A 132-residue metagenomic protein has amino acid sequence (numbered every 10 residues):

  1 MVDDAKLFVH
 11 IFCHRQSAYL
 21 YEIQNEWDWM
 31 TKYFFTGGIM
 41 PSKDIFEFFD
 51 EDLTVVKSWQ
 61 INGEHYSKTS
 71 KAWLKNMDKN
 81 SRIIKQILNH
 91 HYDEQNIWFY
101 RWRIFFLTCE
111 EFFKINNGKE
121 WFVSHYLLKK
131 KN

Functional and structural regions predicted by a protein language model:
M1-V2, D50: Short conserved AdoMet
V2-D3, F122: Short, well-ordered loop/turn elements at secondary-structure boundaries
D3-C13: Conserved beta-strand signature within the Rossmann-like core of class I S-adenosyl-L-methionine
C13-V123, K129-N132: Substrate-binding/catalytic lobe of Class I Rossmann-like enzymes that use SAM or dcSAM, i.e., the mid-to-C-terminal
